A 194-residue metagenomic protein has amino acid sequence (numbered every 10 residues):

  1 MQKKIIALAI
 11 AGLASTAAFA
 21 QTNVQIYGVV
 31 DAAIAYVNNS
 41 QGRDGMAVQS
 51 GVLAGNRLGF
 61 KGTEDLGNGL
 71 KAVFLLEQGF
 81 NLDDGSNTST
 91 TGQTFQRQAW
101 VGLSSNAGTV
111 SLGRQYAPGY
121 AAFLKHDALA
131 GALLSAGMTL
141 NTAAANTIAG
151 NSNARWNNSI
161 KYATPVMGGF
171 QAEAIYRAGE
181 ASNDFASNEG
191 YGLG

Functional and structural regions predicted by a protein language model:
M1-N23: Gram-negative bacterial Sec-dependent N-terminal signal peptides
T22-V37, G45-A178, S187: Outer membrane beta-barrel
Q41-G42, N183: Surface-exposed, low-complexity loop segments enriched in small/polar and acidic residues
A186-G194: Detector for outer-membrane/organellar transmembrane beta-barrel domains, recognizing the amphipathic beta-strand
